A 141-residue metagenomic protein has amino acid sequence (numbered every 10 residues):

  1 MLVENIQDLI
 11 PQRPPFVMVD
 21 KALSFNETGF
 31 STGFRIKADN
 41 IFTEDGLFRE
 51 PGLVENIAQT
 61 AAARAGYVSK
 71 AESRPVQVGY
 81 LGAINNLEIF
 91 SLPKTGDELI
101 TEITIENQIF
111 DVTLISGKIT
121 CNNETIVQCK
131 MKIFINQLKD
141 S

Functional and structural regions predicted by a protein language model:
M1-I6, D97-T101: Short Pro/Gly-enriched beta-strand edge/turn motifs at strand-loop
P14-R49: Catalytic strand-loop segment that frames the active site of acyl-thioester-processing enzymes
V17-D20, G82, T101-I103, C129: Small-residue-enriched segments and motifs
D20-L23, N85, F90, T104-E106 (+1 more regions): Conserved positions in beta-strands of structured domains
R35-S69: A conserved, well-ordered hydrophobic junction motif at loop->secondary-structure transitions
A63, K94-I100, T104-S141: HotDog/MaoC-like acyl-thioester-processing domains
A63-I100: Hydrophobic beta-strand-centered segment that forms part of the acyl-chain substrate-binding groove
